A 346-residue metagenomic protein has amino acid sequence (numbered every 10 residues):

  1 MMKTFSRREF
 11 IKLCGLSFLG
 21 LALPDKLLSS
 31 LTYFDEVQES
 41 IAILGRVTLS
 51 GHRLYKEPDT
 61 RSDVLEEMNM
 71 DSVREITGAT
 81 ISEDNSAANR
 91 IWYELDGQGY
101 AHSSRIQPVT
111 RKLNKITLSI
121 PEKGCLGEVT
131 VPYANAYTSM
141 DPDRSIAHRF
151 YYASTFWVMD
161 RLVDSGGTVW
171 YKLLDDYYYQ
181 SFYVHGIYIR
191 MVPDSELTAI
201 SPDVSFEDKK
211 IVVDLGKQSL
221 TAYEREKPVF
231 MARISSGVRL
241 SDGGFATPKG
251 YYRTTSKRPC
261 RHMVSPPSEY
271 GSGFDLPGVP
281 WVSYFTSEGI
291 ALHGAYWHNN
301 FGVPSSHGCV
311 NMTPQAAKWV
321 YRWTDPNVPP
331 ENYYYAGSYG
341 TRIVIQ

Functional and structural regions predicted by a protein language model:
M1-A22: N-terminal secretory signal peptides and thylakoid transit peptides that target proteins across membranes
D25-T60, V73: C-terminal segment of N-terminal export signals and the immediately downstream linker at the start of the mature
L31-Q38, Y93-G127, L174-F206: Boundary regions of SH3-family modules and the immediately adjacent low-complexity/disordered segments in eukaryotic
E57-M70, M140-Y152: SH3/SH3-like (including bacterial SH3b) beta-barrel domains that bind proline-rich motifs or cell-wall ligands
M68-Q107, Y151-I187: SH3/SH3-like beta-barrel superfamily modules
K115-D164, S201: Short, solvent-exposed interaction modules
V163-K249: Cell wall/extracellular polymer interaction/catalysis modules
V204-F206, F230, D242-K249, S256 (+1 more regions): Exported/periplasmic cell-wall-interacting domains
